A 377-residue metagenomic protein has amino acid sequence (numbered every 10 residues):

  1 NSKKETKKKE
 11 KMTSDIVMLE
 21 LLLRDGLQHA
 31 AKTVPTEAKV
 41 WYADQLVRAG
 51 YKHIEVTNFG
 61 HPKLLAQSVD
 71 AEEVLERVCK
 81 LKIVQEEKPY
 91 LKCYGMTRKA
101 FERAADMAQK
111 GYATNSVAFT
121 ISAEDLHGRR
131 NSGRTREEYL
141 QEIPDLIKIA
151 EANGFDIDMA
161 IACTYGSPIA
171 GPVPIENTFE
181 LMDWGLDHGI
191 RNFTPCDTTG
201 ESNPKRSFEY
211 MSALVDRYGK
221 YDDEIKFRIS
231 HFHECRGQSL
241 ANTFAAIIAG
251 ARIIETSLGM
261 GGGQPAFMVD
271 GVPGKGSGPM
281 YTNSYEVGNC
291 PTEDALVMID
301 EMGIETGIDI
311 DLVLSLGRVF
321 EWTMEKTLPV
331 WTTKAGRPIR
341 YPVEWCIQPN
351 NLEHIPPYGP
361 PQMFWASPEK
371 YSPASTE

Functional and structural regions predicted by a protein language model:
K7-E377: Catalytic cores and adjacent flexible loops of soluble metabolic enzymes that perform enolate/carbanion chemistry on
